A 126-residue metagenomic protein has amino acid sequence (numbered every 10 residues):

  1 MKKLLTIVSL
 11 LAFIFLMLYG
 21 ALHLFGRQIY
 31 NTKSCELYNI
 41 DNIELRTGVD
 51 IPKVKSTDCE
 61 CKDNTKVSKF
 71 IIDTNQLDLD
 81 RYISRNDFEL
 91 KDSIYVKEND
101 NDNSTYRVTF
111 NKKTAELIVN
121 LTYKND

Functional and structural regions predicted by a protein language model:
M1, V49-I51, R85: Generic hydrophobic secondary-structure signal
M1-G20: N-terminal Sec-pathway targeting helices
M1-K3, L45, S56, L90 (+1 more regions): Hydrophobic transmembrane signal anchors and adjacent membrane-proximal interface regions, especially in viral
L5, T47-V49, Y106: Residue-level marker of intrinsically disordered, low-complexity segments enriched for small/polar residues
V8, F13-I14, R27, S93 (+1 more regions): Low-complexity, intrinsically disordered/propeptide-like segments
F15-D80: N-terminal export/targeting and maturation segments
N75-D126: Extracytoplasmic electrostatic interaction patches
